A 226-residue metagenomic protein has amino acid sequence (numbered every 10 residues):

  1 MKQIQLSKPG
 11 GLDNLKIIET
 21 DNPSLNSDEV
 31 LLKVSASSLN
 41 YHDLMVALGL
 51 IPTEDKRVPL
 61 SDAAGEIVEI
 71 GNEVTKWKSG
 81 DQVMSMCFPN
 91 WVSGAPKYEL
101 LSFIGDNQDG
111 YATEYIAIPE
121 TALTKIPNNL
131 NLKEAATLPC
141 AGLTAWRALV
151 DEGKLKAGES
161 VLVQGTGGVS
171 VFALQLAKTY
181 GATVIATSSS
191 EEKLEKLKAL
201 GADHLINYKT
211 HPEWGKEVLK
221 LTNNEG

Functional and structural regions predicted by a protein language model:
K2, Q82, A182-V184: Residues at the starts of beta-strands that form the adenosine-phosphate
G10-I17, Y41-D43: Short N-terminal binding/cap micro-motifs at the start of the first secondary-structure element
N22-S37, A47-V92, N107, P127-N129: Glycine-rich beta-strand-centered segment in the early N-terminal region that forms part of a ligand/cofactor-binding
C87-Q164: NAD(P)H dinucleotide-binding glycine-rich loop of Rossmann-like/cofactor-binding domains, especially the beta1-alpha1
V163, K178-G226: Adenosine-nucleotide cofactor-binding segment
S170-V171: N-terminal Rossmann-fold NAD(P) dinucleotide-binding loop
